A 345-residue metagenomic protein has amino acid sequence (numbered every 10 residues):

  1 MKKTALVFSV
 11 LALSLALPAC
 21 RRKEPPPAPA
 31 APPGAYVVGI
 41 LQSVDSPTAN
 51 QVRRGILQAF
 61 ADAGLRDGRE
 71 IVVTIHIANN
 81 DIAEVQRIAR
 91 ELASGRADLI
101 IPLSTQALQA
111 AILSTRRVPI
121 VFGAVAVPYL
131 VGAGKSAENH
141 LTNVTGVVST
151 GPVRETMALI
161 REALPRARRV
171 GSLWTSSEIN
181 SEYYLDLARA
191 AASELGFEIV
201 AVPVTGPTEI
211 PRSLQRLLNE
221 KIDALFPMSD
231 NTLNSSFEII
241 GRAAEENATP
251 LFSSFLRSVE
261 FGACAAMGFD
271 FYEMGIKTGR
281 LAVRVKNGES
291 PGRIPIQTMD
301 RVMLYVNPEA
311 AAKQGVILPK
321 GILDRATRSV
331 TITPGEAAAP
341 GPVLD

Functional and structural regions predicted by a protein language model:
K2-V10, L15-D345: Short hydrophobic alpha-helices and adjacent helix-cap/hinge residues
